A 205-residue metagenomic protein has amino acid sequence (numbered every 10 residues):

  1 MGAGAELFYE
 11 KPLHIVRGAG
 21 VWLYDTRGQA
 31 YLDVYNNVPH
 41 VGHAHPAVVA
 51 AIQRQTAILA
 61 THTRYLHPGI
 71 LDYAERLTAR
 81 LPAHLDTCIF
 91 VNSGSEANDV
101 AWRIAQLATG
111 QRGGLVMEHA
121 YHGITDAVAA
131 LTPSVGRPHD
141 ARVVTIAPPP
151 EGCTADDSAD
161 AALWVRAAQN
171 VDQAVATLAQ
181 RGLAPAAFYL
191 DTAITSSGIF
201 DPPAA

Functional and structural regions predicted by a protein language model:
M1-A19, N37, Q55, A167: Active-site-adjacent loop/helix segments that line or gate small-molecule/cofactor pockets in enzymes
D25-T26: Short, acidic, Ser/Thr-enriched surface-loop or helix-capping motifs
A30-Q111: Glycine-rich loop-to-alpha-helix module at the N-terminal edge of alpha/beta enzyme cores
V38-G42, G152-C153, T195-G198: Short, small-residue-enriched loops and turns at beta-alpha junctions that line or gate enzyme active sites
E75-Y189, I194: PLP-dependent aspartate aminotransferase-fold enzymes
F200-A205: Catalytic PLP-binding core of fold-type I/II PLP enzymes
